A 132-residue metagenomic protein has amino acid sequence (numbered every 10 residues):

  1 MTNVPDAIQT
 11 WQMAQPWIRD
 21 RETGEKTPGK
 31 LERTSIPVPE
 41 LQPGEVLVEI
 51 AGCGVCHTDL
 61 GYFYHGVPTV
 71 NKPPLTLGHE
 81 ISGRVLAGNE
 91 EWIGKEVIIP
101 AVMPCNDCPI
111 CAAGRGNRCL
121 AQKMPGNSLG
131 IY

Functional and structural regions predicted by a protein language model:
N3-Q12: Short structural boundary motif marking the start of a folded domain
M13-R19, C53-V55: Short polar catalytic/cofactor-binding loops
I18-K26: Intrinsically disordered, low-complexity Ser/Thr- and acidic-rich flexible linkers and loops, especially at boundaries
D20, H65-P68, L120: Short Pro/Gly-enriched beta-strand edge/turn motifs at strand-loop
T27-P37: Short glycine/threonine/proline-enriched tight-turn/helix- or strand-capping micro-motif at secondary-structure
P37-C53, V67-A112: Glycine-rich beta-strand-centered segment in the early N-terminal region that forms part of a ligand/cofactor-binding
T58-Y64: Cytochrome P450 core scaffold surrounding the K-helix E-X-X-R motif and the conserved "meander" helix-loop region
C105-Y132: NAD(P)H dinucleotide-binding glycine-rich loop of Rossmann-like/cofactor-binding domains, especially the beta1-alpha1
